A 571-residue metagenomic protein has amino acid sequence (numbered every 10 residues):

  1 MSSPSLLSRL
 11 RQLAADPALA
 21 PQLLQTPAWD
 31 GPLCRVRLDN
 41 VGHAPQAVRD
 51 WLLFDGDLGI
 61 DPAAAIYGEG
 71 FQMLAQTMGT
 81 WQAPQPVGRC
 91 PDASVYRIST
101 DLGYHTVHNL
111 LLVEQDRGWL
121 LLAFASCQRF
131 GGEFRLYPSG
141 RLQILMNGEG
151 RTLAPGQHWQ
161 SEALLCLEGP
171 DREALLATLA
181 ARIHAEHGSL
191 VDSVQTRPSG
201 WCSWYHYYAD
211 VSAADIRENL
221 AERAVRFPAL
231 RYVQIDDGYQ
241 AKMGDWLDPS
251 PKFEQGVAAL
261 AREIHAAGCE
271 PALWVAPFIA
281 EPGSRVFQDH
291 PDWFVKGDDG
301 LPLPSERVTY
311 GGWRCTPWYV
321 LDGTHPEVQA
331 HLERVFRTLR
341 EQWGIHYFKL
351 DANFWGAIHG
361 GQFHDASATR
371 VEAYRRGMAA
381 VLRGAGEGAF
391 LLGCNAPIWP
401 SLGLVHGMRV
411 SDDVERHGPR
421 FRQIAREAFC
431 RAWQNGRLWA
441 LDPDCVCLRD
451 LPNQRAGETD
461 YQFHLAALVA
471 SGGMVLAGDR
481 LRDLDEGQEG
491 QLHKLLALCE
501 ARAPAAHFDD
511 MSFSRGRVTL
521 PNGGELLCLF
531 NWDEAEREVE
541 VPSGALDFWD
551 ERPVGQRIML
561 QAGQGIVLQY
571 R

Functional and structural regions predicted by a protein language model:
S3-G132, V554-Q556: Polysaccharide-binding surfaces and accessory modules of carbohydrate-active proteins
V36, G156, W201, V233 (+5 more regions): Conserved, mostly hydrophobic/aromatic
V36-N40, D50-L52, Q157-P170, V567-R571: Short, hydrophobic/aromatic-enriched beta-strand segments in well-ordered soluble domains
D92-S193, R455: Beta-strand-rich recognition/accessory modules
L102-V107, E114, L468-S471, L476 (+1 more regions): Carbohydrate-binding surface patches
R197-R337, W343-Y347, N353-H364: Aromatic-lined carbohydrate-binding/catalytic grooves of carbohydrate-active enzymes
Q288-A330, E372-D483: Glycan-recognition surfaces
N522-G524, L529-R571: C-terminal beta-sandwich/jelly-roll accessory domains of carbohydrate-active enzymes
